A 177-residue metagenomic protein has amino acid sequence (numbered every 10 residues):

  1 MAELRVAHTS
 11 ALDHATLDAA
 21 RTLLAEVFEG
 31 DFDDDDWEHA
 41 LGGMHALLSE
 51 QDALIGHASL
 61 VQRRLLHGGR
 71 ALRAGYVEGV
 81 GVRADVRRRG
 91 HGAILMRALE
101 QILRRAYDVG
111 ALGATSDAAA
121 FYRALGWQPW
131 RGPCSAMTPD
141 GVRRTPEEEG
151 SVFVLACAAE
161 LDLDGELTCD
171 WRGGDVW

Functional and structural regions predicted by a protein language model:
M1-H14, E166-V176: Conserved N-terminal entry element of GNAT/NAT acetyltransferase domains
V6-V80: A conserved beta-strand-loop-helix scaffold within acyl/acetyltransferase catalytic domains
A20, Y122, W127: Conserved active-site tyrosine of GNAT-family acetyltransferases
V77-R87, D117: A short, internal acetyl-CoA/4′-phosphopantetheine-binding micro-motif in the GNAT/acyltransferase core
V86-A98: Conserved acetyl-CoA pyrophosphate-binding loop and the N-cap/start of the following alpha-helix in GNAT-like
Q101-T115: Conserved GNAT acetyl-CoA-binding A-motif
A111-F121, A136-M137: Conserved beta-strand-loop-alpha-helix junction that forms the acyl-donor binding cleft
Q128-V154: Conserved catalytic-core motifs of GNAT/GCN5-like acyltransferases
